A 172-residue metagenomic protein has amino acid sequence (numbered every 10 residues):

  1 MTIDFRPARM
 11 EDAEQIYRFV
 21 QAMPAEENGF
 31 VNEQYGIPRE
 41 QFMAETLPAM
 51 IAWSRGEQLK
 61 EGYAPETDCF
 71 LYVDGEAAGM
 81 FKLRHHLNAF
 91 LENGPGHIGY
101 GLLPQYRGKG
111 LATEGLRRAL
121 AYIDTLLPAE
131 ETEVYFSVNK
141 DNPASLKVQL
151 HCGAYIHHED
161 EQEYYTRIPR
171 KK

Functional and structural regions predicted by a protein language model:
M1-H97, E159-K172: GNAT-family acyltransferases
D4, G99, Y135-S137: Short aromatic/hydrophobic contact patches that present stacked aromatics for nucleic-acid/ligand binding
A8, L102, V138: Hydrophobic adenine-recognition pocket in adenosine-nucleotide-binding enzymes
R55, L83-H85, L116-D124: Short, well-ordered amphipathic alpha-helices
G99-L102, G108-I123, L146-H151: Conserved acetyl-CoA-binding loop-helix of GNAT-fold acetyltransferases
Y122-L127, D141: A compact, surface-exposed functional segment
L126-S137: Conserved GNAT acetyl-CoA-binding A-motif
K140-H158: Conserved active-site alpha-helix within GNAT-family acetyltransferase domains
